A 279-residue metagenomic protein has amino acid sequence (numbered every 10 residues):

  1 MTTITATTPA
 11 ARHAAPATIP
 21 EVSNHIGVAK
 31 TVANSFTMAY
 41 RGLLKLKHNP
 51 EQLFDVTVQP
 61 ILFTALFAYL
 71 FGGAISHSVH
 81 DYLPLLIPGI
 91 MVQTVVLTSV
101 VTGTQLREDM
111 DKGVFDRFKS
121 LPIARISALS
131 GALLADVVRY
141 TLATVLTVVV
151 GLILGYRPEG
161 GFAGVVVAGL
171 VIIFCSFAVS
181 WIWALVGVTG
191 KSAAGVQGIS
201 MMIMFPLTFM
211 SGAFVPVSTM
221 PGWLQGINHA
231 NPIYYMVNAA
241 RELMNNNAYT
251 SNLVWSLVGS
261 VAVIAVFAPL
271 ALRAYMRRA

Functional and structural regions predicted by a protein language model:
T2-A15, I19, M244-A248, W255-A279: Junction motif at the cytosolic side of a transmembrane helix
A17-Q59: Aromatic- and glycine-rich beta-strand/loop motifs that create alpha-glucan
V22-H25, H48-Q52, V95-V100, G131 (+3 more regions): Short alpha-helical transmembrane interface motifs in multi-pass membrane proteins
K45, S76-H77, R157, T208-A265: Membrane-interfacial helix-loop-helix junctions in multi-pass membrane proteins
L62-F67, L83-L154, F174-C175, V179 (+3 more regions): Hydrophobic alpha-helical transmembrane segments of multi-pass membrane transport proteins
A68-G73, E108, R117, L121 (+8 more regions): Transmembrane helix-loop junction
Y69-G73, A184-A230: Transmembrane helix segments
R125-S200, A248-L272: Alpha-helical transmembrane segments and their short interhelical loops
